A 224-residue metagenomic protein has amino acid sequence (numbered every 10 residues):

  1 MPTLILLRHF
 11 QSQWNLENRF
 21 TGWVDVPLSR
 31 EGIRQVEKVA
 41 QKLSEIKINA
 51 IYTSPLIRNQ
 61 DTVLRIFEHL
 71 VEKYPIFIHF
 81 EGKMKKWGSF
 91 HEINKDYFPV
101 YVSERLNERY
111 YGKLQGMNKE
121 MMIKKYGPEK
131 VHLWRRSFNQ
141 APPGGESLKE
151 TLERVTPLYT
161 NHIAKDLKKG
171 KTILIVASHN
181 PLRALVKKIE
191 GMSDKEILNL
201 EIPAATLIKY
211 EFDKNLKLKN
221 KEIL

Functional and structural regions predicted by a protein language model:
M1-I5: Extreme N-terminal starter segment of soluble prokaryotic enzymes
H9, R105, S178: Active-site glycine-centered loops adjacent to acidic/histidine catalytic or metal-binding residues that shape
R19-P27, M117-K119, L148: Short glycine-enriched, charge-decorated loop/helix-capping segments at active-site entrances that position
G32-N49, N161: A short, N-terminal amphipathic alpha-helix
Q41-V131, K187-E211: Phosphate-coordination/substrate-recognition cap region in phosphate-metabolizing enzymes
K130-E150: Short glycine/proline- and acidic residue-enriched helix-loop micro-motifs that form flexible lids or anion-recognition
E150-H179: GST-like fold's C-terminal all-alpha helical module
